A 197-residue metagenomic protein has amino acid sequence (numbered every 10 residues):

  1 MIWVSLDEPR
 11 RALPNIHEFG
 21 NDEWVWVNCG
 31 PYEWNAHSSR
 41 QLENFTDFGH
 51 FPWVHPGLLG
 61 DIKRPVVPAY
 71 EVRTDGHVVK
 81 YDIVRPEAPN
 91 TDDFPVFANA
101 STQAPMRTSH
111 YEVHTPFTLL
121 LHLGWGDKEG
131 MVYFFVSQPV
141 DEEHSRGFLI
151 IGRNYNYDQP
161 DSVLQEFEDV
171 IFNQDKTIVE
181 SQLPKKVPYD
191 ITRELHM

Functional and structural regions predicted by a protein language model:
M1-W3: Active-site-proximal cofactor/substrate-binding loop regions of enzyme domains
P9-M197: C-terminal catalytic domain of Rieske-type non-heme iron oxygenases
